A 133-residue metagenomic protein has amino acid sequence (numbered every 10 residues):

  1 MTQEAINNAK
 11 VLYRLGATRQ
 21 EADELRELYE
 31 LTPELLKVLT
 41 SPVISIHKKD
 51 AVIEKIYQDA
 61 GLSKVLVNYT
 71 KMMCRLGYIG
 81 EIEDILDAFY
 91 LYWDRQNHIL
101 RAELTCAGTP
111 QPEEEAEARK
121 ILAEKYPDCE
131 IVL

Functional and structural regions predicted by a protein language model:
M1-L133: Elongated, mostly alpha-helical coiled-coil "stalk/stator" tethers of large membrane protein machines
